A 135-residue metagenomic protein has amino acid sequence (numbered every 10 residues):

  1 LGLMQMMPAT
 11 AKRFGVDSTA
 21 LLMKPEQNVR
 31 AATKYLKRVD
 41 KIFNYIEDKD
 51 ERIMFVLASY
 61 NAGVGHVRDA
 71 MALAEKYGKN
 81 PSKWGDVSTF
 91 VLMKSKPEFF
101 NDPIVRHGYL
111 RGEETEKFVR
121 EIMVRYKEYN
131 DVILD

Functional and structural regions predicted by a protein language model:
L1-D17, Q27-K37, I122: Substrate-binding/active-site groove segments that recognize and process beta-1,4-linked N-acetyl-hexosamine
M4-A9, T19, P25, V87-M93 (+1 more regions): Surface-exposed loop/turn and secondary-structure junction residues enriched for glycine/proline
M7, K24, N28, R52-F55 (+1 more regions): Generic hydrophobic secondary-structure packing signal
A9-R13, N44, K94-F99: Short amphipathic alpha-helical segments, especially helix-boundary/capping motifs
F14-P25, Y45-E47, V56-L57, I104-G112: Second-shell loop/turn segments in exported
K34-I42, I46-F55: C-terminal structural cap/anchor segments
E51-Y129: Catalytic and substrate-binding regions of cell-wall glycan-acting enzymes that process beta-1,4-linked
N130-L134: A cross-kingdom marker for long, charged
